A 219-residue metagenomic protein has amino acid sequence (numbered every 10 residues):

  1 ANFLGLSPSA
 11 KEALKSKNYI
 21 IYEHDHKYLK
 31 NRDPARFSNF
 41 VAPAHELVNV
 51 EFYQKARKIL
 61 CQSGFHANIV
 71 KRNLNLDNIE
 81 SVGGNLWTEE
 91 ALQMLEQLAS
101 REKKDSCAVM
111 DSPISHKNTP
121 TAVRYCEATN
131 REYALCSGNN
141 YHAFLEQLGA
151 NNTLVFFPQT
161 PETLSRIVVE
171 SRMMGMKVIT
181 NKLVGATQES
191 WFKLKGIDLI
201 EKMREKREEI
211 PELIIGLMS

Functional and structural regions predicted by a protein language model:
A1-K11, N18-Y22, V155-F156: Short N-terminal targeting/anchoring amphipathic segment
G5, K27, F65-A67, G185: Alpha-helix capping/helix-boundary segments
K11-K17, V50-K55, R101, E170: Short, conserved loop/helix-junction motifs that constitute active-site signature segments in enzyme catalytic cores
L14-P43: Active-site proximal beta-strand in glycosyltransferases
F37-I59, N68, G149: Membrane-proximal helix-turn-helix segments that form the acceptor-binding/catalytic region of lipid-linked
Q54-N78, N118: A short, active-site helix/loop in glycosyltransferases that binds the activated sugar's phosphate group
L86-F144: Conserved catalytic-core segment of nucleotide-activated headgroup transferases in glycan assembly
G149-S219: Catalytic binding pocket for nucleotide-activated donors in carbohydrate/polymer assembly enzymes
